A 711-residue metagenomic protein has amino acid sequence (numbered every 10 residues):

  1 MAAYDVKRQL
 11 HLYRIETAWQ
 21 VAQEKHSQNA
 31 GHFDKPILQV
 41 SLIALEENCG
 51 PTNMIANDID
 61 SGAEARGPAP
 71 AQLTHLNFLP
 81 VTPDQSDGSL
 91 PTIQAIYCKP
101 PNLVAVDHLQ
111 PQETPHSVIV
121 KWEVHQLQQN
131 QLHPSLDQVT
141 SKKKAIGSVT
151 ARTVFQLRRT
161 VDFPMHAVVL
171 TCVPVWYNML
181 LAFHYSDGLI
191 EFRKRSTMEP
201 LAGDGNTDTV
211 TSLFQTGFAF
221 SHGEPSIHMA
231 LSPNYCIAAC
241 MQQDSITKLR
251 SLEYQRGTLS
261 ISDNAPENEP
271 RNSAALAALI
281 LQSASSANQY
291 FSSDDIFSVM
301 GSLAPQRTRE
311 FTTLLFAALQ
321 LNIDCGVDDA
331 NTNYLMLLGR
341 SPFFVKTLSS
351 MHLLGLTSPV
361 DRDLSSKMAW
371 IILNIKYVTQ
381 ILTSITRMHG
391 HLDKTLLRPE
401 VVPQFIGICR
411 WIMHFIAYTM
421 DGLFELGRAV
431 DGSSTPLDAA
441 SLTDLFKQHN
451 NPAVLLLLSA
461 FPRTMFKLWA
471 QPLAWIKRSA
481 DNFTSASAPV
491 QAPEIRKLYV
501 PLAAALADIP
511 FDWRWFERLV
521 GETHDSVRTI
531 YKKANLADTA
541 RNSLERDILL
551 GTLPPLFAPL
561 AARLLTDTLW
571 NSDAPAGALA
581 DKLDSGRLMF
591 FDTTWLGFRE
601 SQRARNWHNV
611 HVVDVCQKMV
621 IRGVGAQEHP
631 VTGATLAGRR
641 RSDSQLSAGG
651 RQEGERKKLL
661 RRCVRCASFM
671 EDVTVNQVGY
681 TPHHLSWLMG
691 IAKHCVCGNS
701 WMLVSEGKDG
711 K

Functional and structural regions predicted by a protein language model:
A3-H11, E16-K711: Extended alpha-helical solenoid scaffolds
